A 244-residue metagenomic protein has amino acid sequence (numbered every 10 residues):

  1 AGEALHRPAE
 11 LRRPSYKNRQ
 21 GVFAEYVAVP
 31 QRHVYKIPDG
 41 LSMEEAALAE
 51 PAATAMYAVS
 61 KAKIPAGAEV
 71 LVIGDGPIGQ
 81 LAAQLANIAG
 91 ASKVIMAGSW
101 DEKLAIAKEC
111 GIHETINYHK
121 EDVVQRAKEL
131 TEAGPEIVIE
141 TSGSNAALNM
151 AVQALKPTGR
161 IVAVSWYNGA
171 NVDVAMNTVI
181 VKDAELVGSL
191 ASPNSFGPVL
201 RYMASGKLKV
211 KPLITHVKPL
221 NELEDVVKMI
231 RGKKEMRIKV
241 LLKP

Functional and structural regions predicted by a protein language model:
A1-V34: Glycine-rich phosphate/adenylate-binding loop and adjacent beta-alpha elements of nucleotide- or dinucleotide-binding
K17-F23, D39-K61, I73-L81: A glycine-rich, Thr/Ser-enriched phosphate-binding loop motif common to dinucleotide/cofactor-binding enzymes
L41-S42, K63-E69, A133-G134: Short helix-loop-beta connector
V72-I73, Q80, N87-M150: Adenosine-nucleotide cofactor-binding segment
G98-S99, S165, L190: Conserved acidic E/D residue at the C-terminus of a beta-strand in Rossmann-like folds
N145, N149-Q153, P193, G197-P244: C-terminal hydrophobic helical "lid"/dimerization subdomain of Rossmann-like NAD(P)H-dependent oxidoreductases
L155-P157: Helix-to-beta-strand junctions that scaffold the AdoMet/dcAdoMet cofactor pocket in Class I SAM-dependent enzymes
G159-V162, D173-L213: Rossmann-fold dehydrogenase core element
